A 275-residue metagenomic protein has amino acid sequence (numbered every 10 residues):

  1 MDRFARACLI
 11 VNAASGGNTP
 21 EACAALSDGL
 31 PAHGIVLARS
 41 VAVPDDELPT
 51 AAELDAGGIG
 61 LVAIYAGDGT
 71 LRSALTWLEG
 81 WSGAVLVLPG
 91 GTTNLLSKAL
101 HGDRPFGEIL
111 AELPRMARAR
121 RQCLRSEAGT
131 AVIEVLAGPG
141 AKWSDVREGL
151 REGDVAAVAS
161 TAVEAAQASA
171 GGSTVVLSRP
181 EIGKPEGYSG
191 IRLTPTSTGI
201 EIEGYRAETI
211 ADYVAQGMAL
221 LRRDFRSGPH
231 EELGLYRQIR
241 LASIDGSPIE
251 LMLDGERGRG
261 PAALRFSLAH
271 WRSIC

Functional and structural regions predicted by a protein language model:
M1-R3, L54-G58, R125-S126, S169-G171 (+3 more regions): Flexible, charged surface loops at secondary-structure boundaries
M1-Y65, R72, T76, G80 (+2 more regions): ATP/NTP phosphate-donor binding region
F4, I59, S82, Y188-G190 (+2 more regions): Short, well-ordered alpha-helix to beta-strand connector turns
I10, S40, G80-E201, R206: Catalytic core of DAGKc-family lipid kinases
T19-C23, T50, A74-L75, S97 (+4 more regions): Short, glycine/acidic-enriched capping/hinge loops at junctions between secondary-structure elements
A24-D28, E79-G80, E148-G149, M218-L221 (+1 more regions): Short, solvent-exposed amphipathic alpha-helical segments in soluble enzyme and RNA/protein-processing domains
A66-D68, G91, A269: A short acidic Gly-Thr/Ser loop motif
G204-C275: ATP/nucleoside-binding phosphotransfer catalytic cores, i.e., glycine-rich phosphate-binding loops
